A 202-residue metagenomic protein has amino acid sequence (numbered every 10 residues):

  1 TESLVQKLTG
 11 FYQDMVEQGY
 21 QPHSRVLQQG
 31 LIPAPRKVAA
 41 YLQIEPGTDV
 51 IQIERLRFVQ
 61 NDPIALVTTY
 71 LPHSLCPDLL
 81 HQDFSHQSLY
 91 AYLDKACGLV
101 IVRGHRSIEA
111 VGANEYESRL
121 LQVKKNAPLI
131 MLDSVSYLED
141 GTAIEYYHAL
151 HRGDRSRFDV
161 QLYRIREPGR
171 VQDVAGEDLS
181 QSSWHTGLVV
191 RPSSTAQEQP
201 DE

Functional and structural regions predicted by a protein language model:
T1-E202: All-alpha effector-binding/dimerization core of bacterial HTH-type transcriptional repressors
